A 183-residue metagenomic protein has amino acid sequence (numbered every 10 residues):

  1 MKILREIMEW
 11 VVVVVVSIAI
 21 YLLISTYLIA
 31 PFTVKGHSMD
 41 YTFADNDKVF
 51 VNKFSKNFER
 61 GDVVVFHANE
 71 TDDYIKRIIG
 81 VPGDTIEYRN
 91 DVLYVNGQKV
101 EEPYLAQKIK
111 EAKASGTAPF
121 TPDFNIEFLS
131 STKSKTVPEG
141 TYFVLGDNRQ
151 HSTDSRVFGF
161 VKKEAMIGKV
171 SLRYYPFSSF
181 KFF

Functional and structural regions predicted by a protein language model:
K2-I3, S38: Juxtamembrane loop-helix boundary motifs flanking transmembrane segments in multi-pass membrane proteins
I3-I7, L23, D47-F183: Soluble "head" domains of membrane/secretory-pathway proteins
E9-Y27: Hydrophobic membrane-insertion alpha-helices, especially the h-region of bacterial N-terminal signal peptides
A30-D45: Alpha-helical transmembrane signal-anchor/signal-peptide segments
